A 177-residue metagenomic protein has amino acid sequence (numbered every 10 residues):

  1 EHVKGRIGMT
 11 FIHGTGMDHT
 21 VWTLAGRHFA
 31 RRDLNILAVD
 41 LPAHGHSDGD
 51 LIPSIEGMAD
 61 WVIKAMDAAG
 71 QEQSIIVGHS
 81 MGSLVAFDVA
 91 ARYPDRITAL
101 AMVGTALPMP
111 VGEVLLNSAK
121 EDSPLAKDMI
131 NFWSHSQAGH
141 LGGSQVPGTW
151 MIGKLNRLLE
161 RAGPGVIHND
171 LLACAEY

Functional and structural regions predicted by a protein language model:
E1-I7: Short beta-strand-to-loop junctions in surface cap/lid or active-site-entrance loops
R6, G14-M17, S80: Active-site glycine-rich loops that stabilize anionic/oxyanionic intermediates across multiple enzyme folds
F11-G14, A38: Structural cue for short, hydrophobic secondary-structure segments
I12, I76-V77, V85-D88: A generic "structured core" feature
G16, L41-G45, L107: Alpha/beta-hydrolase active-site loop signature
T23-M81: Active-site loop/oxyanion-hole signature of alpha/beta-hydrolase fold enzymes
L84-F132: Flexible "cap/lid" loop of the alpha/beta hydrolase fold
N117-Y177: Conserved alpha/beta-hydrolase catalytic His-Asp/Glu region
